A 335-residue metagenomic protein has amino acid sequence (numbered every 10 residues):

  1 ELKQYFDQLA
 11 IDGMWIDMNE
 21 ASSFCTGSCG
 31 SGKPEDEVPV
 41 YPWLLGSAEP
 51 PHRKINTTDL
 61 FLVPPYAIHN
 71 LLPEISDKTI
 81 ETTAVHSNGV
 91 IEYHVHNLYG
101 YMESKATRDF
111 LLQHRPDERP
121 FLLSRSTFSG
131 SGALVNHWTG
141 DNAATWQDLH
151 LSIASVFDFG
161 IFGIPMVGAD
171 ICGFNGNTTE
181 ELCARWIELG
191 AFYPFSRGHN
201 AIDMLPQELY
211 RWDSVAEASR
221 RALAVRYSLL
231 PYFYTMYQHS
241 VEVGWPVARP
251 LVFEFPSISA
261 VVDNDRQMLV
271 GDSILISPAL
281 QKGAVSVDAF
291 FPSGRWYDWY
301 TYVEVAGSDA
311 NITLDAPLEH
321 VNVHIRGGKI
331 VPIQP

Functional and structural regions predicted by a protein language model:
E1-Q334: Catalytic-domain carbohydrate-binding cleft regions of carbohydrate-active enzymes
